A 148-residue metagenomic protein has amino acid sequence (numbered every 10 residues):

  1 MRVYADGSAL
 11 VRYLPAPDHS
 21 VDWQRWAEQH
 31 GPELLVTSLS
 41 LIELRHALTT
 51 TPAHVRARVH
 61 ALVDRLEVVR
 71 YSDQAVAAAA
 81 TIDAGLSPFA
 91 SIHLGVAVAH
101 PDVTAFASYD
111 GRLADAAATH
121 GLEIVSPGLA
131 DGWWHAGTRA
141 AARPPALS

Functional and structural regions predicted by a protein language model:
M1, H30-L34, D64-E67, P101-A105: Short active-site oxyanion
M1-V36, L48-H60, L122, G132-A136 (+1 more regions): Short, well-structured N-terminal submotif of metal-dependent ribonuclease cores
A5, L35-V36, R70, P88-S91 (+1 more regions): Short beta-strand scaffold positions
A9-L10, S40, A75, H93 (+1 more regions): Alpha-helix capping/helix-boundary segments
S20, L41, R56-V59, V76 (+1 more regions): A general structural signal for well-ordered alpha-helical segments in protein cores
T37, L41, V98-S148: Acidic, PIN/NYN-like endoribonuclease modules and their adjacent C-terminal/linker elements
L44: His/Asp/Glu-enriched, well-ordered alpha-helical/loop segment that forms or immediately abuts the divalent-metal
D64-S87, I92-V96, A116: Acidic catalytic patch
